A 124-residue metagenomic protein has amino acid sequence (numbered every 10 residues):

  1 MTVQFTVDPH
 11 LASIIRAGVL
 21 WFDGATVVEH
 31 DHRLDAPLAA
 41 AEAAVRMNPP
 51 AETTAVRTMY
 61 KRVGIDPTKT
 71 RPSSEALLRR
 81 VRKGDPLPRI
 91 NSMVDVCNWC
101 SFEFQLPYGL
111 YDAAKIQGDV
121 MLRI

Functional and structural regions predicted by a protein language model:
M1-I124: Charge-biased, low-complexity intrinsically disordered regions
